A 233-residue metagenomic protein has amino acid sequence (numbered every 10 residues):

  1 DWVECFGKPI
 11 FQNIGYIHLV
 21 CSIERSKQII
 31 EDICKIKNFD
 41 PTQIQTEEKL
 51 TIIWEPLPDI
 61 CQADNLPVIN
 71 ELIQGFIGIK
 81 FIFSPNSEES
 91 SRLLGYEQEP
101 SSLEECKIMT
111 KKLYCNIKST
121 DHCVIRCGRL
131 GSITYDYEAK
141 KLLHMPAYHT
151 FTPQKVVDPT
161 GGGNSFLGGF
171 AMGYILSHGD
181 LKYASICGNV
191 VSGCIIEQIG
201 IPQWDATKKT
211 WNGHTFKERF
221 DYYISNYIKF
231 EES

Functional and structural regions predicted by a protein language model:
D1-G7: Eukaryotic helix-linker segments that join adjacent hydrophobic helices
V3, K27-E31, N70, K217 (+2 more regions): Generic detector of well-ordered alpha-helical segments enriched in charged/polar residues, highlighting helical
F6, E71-L72, I79-I82, D121 (+2 more regions): Generic structural signal for short, flexible, solvent-exposed coil/loop and linker residues
K8-F11, F76-I77, N116-I117: Alpha-helix termination/capping residues and helix-transition junctions
I14-K111, L130-G131, Y137: Conserved beta-alpha-beta core of the PfkB/ribokinase-like small-molecule kinase fold
F39-K49, Q62-N65, Y96-S233: Conserved phosphate-binding/catalytic region of the ribokinase-like
